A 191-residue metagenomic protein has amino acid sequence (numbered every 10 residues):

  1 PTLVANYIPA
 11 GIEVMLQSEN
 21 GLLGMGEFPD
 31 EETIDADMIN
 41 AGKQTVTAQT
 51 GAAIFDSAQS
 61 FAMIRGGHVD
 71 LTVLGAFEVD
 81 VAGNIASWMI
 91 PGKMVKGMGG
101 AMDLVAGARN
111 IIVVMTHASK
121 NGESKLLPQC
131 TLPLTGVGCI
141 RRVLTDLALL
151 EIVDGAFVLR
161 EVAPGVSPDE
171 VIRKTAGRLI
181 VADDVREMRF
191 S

Functional and structural regions predicted by a protein language model:
P1-E19, L23: N-terminal low-complexity or amphipathic/hydrophobic leaders
G24-S191: Conserved phosphate- and dinucleotide-binding cores of soluble alpha/beta proteins, encompassing both enzyme active
